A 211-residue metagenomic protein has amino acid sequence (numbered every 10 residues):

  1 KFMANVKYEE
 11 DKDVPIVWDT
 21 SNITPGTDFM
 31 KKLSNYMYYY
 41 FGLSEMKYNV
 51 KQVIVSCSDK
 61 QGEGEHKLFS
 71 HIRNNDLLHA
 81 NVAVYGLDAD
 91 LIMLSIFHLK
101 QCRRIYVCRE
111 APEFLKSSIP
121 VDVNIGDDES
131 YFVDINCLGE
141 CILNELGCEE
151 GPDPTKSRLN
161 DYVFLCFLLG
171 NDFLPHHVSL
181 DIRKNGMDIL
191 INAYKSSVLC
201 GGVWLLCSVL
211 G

Functional and structural regions predicted by a protein language model:
K1-G211: Noncatalytic, typically N-terminal accessory segments of nucleic acid-processing enzymes and closely related
